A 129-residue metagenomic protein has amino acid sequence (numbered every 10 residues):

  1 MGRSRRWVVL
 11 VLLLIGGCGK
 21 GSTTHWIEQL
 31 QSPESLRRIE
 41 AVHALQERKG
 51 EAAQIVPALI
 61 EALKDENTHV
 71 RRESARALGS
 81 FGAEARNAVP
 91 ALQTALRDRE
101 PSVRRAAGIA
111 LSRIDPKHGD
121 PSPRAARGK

Functional and structural regions predicted by a protein language model:
M1-G16: Sec-dependent bacterial lipoprotein signal peptides
S4-W7, E73, A77, N87 (+5 more regions): Positively charged, low-complexity intrinsically disordered regions
R5, L30-L36, L63, F81 (+2 more regions): Compositionally biased regions
W7-V11, I27, V42, V56 (+5 more regions): Generic N-terminal initiation segments characterized by hydrophobic and/or small/turn-forming residues
G19, L36-E51, H69-E84, R104-K117: Structural detector for internal amphipathic alpha-helices that build alpha-solenoid repeat scaffolds
G19-E28, G50-L63, A83-A95, K117-G128: Amphipathic alpha-helical scaffolding segments comprising HEAT/armadillo-like alpha-solenoid repeats
P33-E34, E66-N67, R99-E100: Short inter-helical turns and helix N-cap capping residues of alpha-solenoid HEAT/ARM repeat scaffolds
